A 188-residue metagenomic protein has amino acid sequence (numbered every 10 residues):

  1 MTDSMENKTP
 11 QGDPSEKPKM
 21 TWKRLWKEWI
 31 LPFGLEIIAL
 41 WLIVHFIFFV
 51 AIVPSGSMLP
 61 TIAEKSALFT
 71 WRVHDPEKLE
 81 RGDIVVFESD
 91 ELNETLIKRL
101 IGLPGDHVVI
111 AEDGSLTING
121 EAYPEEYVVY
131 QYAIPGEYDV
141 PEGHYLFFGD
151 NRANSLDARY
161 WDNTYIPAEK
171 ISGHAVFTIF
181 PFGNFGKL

Functional and structural regions predicted by a protein language model:
M1-T95, I166-L188: Protein maturation boundaries and topogenic segments
K65-S66, E80-D83, D106, H144 (+1 more regions): Structural motif
V73, D90, D113, D150-N151: Short, surface-exposed secondary-structure boundary micro-motifs
I97-I101: Short beta-strand-centered aromatic/proline hotspots
I118-G120: Short strand-turn-strand beta-turns centered on an Asx-Gly dipeptide
Y138-L188: Beta-strand-rich cores of mature extracytoplasmic or soluble domains
